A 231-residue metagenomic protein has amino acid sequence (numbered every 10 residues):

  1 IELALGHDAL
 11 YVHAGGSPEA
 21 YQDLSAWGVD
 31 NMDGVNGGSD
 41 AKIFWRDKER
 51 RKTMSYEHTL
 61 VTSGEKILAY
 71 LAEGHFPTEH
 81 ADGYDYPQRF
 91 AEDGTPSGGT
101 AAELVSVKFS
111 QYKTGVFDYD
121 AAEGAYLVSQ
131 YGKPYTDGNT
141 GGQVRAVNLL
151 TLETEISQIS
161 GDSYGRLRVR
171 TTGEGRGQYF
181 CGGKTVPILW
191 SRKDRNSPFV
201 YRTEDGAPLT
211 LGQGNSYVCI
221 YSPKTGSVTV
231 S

Functional and structural regions predicted by a protein language model:
I1-S231: A surface/extracellular/periplasmic glyco- and lipid-processing/surface-interacting theme
